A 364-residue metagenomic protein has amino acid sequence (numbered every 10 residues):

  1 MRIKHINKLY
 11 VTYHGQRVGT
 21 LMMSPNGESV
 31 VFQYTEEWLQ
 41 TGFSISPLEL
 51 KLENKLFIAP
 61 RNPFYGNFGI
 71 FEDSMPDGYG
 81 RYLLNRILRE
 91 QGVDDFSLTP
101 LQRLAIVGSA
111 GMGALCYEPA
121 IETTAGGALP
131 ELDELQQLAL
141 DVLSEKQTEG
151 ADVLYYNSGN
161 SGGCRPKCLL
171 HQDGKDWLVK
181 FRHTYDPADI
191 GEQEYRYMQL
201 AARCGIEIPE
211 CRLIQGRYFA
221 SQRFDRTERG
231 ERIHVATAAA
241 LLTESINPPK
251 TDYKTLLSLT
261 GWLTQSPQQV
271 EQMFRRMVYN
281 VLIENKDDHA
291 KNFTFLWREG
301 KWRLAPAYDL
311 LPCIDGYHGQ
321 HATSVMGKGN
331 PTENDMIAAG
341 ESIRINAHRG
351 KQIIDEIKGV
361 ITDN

Functional and structural regions predicted by a protein language model:
M1-A290, T294-N364: Phosphate/dinucleotide-binding and metal-coordinating scaffold of catalytic cores in nucleotide-dependent enzymes
